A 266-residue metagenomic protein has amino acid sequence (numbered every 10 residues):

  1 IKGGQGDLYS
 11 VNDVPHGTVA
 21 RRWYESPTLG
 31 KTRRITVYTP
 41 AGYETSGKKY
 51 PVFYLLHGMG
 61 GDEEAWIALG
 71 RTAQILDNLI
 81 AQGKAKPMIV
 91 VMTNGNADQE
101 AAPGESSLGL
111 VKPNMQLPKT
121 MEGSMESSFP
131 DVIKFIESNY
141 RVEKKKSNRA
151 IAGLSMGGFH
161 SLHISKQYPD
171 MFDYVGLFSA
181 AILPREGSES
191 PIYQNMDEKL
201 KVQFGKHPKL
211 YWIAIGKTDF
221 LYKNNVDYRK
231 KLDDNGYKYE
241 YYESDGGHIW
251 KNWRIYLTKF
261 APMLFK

Functional and structural regions predicted by a protein language model:
I1-K266: Non-catalytic cap/lid and distal C-terminal segments of serine-dependent acyl enzymes
